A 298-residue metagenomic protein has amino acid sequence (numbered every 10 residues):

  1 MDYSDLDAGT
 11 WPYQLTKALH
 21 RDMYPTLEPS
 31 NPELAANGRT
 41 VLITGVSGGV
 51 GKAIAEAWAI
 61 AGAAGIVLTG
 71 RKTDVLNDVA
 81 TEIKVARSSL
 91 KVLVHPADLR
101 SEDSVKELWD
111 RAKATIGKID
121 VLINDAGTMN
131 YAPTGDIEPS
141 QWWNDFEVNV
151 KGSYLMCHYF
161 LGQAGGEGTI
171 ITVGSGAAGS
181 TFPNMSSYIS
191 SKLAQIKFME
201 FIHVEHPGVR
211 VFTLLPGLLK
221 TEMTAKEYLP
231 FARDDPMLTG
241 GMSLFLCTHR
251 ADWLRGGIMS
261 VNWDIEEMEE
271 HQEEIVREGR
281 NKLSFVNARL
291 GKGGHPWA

Functional and structural regions predicted by a protein language model:
D2-D7, Y13-A18, D22, T213-L214 (+1 more regions): C-terminal helical subdomain
T40, S47-G49: Conserved glycine-rich cofactor-binding loop
A63-V79: Conserved glycine-rich Rossmann-like NAD(P)H-binding loop of the short-chain dehydrogenase/reductase
T73-D74, P96-L108, P139: The beta1-alpha1 cofactor-binding region of Rossmann-like NAD(H)/NADP(H)-dependent oxidoreductases
K106, T128-W143, G162, N184-S187: Conserved mid-core segment of classical short-chain dehydrogenase/reductases
A114, V148-G168, E200-V204: Amphipathic alpha-helical dimer-interface segment in Rossmann-like NAD(P)H-dependent oxidoreductases
G127-T128, G135-Y154, I171, Q195: Catalytic Tyr-X3-Lys loop
E167-P207, G217-L219, A225: Catalytic loop of short-chain dehydrogenase/reductase
